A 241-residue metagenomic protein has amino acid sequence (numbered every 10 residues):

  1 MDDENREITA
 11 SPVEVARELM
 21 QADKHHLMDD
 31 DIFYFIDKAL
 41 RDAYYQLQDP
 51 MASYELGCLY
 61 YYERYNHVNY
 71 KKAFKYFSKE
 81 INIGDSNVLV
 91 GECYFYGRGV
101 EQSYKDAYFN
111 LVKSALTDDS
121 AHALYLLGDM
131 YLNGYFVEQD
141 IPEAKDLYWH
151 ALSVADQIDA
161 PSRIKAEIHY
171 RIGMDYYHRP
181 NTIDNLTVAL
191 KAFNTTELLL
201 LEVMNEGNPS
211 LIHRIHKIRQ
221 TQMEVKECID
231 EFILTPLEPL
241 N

Functional and structural regions predicted by a protein language model:
D2-N5, L40-L47, E80, A115-D118 (+2 more regions): Flexible helix-coil transition and linker loops at the boundaries of alpha-helical arrays
E18-A22, G57-Y62, N87-Y96, L124-N133 (+1 more regions): Hydrophobic face of amphipathic alpha-helices that form TPR/SEL1-like repeat modules and related alpha-solenoid
H25-D30, R64-V68, R98-Q102, L116 (+4 more regions): Short coil/turn and helix-start
P142-S153, N185-M204: TPR/TPR-like (Sel1-like) alpha-helical repeat modules
